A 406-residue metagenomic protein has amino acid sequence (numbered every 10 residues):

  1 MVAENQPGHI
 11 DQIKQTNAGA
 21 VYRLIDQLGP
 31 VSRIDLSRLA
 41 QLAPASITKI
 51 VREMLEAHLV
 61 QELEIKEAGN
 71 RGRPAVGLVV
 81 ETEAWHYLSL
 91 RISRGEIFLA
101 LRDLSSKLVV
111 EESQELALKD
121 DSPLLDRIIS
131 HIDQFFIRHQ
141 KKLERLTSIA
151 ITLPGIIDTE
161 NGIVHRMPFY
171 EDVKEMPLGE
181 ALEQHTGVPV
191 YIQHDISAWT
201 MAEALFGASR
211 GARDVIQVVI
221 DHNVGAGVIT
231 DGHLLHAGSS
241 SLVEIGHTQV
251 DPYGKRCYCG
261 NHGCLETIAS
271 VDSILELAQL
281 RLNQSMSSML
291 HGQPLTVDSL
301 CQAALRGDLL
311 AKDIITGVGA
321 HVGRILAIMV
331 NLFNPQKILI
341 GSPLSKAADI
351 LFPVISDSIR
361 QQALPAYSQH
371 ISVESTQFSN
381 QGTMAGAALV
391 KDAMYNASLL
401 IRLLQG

Functional and structural regions predicted by a protein language model:
M1-E115, K119-R145, L265-G406: ATP-binding/phosphotransfer module of carbohydrate and carboxylate kinases, centering on a glycine-rich
Q27-L28, Y170, F206, D221: Short helix-capping/turn signature of helix-turn-helix
E62-E64, V190-H194, V228: General beta-strand structural signal in soluble alpha/beta enzymes
G77, Y87-R91, L146-A150, V215-V219 (+1 more regions): Short glycine-aspartate micro-motif
D103, T159, I229: Short, acidic, Ser/Thr-enriched surface-loop or helix-capping motifs
L108, V164, L234-L235: Hydrophobic "anchor" residues
E112-D214, I350-R360: Glycine-rich phosphate-binding loop and adjoining helix at the ATP-binding site of ATP-dependent phosphoryl-transfer
A212-A269: Glycine-rich phosphate-binding loop of actin/hexokinase-like ATP-binding domains
